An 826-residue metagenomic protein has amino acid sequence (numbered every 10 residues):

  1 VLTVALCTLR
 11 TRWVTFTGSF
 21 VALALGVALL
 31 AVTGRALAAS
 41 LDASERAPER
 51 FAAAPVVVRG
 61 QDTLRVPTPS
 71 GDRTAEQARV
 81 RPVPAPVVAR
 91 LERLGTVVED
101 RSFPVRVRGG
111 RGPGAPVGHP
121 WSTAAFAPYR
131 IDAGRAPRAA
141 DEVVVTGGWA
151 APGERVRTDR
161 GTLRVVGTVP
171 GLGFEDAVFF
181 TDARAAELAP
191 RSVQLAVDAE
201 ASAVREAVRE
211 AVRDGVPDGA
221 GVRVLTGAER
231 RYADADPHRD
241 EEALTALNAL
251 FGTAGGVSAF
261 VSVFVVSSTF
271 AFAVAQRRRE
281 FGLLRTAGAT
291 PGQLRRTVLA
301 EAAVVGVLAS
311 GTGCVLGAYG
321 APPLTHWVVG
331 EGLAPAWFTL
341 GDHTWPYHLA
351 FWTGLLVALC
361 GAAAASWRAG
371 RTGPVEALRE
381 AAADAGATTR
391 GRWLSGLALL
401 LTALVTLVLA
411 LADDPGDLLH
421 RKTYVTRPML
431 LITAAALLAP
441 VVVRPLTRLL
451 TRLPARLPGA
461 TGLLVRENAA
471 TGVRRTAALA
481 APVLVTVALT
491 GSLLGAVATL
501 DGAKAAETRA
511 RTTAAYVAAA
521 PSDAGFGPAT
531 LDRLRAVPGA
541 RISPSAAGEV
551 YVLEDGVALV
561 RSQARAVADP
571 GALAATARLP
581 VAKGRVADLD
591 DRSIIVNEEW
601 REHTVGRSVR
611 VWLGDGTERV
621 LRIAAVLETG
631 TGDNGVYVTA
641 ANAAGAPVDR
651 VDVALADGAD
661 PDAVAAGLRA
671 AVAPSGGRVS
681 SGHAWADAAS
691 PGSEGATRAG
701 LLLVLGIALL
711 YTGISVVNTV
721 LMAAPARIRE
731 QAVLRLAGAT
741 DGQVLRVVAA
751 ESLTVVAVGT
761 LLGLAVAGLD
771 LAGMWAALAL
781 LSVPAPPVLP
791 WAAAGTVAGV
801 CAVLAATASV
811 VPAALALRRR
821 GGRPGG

Functional and structural regions predicted by a protein language model:
L2-V263, F272-A275, T297, T508-A510 (+1 more regions): Membrane transport/envelope proteins' first extracytoplasmic loop
T3-L6, R10-T11, T15-F16, F20 (+11 more regions): Alpha-helical transmembrane segments
T8, R12-T15, S262-V307, A381-A382 (+1 more regions): Interfacial "coupling" helices/loops that link adjacent transmembrane helices in transporter permeases
V14-A22, A246-A249, W345, L349-A365 (+2 more regions): Alpha-helical transmembrane segments, especially those used as permease/efflux helices and single-pass anchors
A36-A52, E229-V261, V315-W352, V405-L430 (+3 more regions): Membrane interfacial helix motifs at helix-loop boundaries and amphipathic/re-entrant anchors
F270, A303-A334, P346-R371, T406-D413 (+3 more regions): Small-residue-rich transmembrane alpha-helices
G370-A387, A816-G826: Short cytosolic juxtamembrane segments of multi-pass membrane proteins
M429, A435-W600, R607-S608: Juxtamembrane segments of multi-pass membrane proteins
